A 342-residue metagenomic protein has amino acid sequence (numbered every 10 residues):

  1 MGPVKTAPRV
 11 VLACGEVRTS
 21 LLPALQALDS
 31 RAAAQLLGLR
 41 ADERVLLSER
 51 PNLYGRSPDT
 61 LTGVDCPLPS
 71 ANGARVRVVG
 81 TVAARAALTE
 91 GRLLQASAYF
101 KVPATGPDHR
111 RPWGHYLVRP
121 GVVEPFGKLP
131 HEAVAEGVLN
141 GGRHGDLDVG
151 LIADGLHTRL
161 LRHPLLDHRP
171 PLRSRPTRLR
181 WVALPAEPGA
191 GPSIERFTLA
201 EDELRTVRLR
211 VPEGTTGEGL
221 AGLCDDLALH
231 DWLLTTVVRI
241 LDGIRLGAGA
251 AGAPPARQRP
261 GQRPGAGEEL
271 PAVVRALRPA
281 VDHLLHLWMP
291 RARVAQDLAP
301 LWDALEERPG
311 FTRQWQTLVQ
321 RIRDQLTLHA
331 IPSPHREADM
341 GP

Functional and structural regions predicted by a protein language model:
M1-A200: Short Lys/Arg-enriched alpha/beta "domain-start" segment
T6, T19, T60-T62, T81 (+13 more regions): Residue-identity detector for threonine
D42-P51, S57-D59, G217, A266 (+3 more regions): Short, structured coil/loop segments at alpha-helix boundaries
V182-G265: Extended, charged amphipathic alpha-helical segments
D226, W232-R257, R263-P342: Membrane-associated alpha-helical segments
